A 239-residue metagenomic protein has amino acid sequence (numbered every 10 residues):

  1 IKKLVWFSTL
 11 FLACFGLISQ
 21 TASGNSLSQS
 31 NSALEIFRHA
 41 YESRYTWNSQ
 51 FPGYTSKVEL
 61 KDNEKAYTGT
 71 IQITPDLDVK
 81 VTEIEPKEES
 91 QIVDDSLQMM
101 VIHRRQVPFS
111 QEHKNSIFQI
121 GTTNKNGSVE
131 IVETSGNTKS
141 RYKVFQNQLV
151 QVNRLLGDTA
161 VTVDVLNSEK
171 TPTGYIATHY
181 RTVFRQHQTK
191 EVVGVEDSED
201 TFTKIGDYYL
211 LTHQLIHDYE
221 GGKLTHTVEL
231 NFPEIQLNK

Functional and structural regions predicted by a protein language model:
I1-T9: Bacterial N-terminal signal peptides that target proteins for export
A13-T21: C-terminal segment of classical bacterial N-terminal signal peptides
T21-K61, E85-K87: N-terminal leader/targeting segments and the immediate start of mature chains
Y54-S56, G69, T178, T212: Hydrophobic residues positioned within well-ordered beta-strands of beta-sheet architectures
K57-E59, Q72, R181, L215: Residue-level recognition of well-ordered beta-strand positions that form the cores of beta-sheet-rich folds across
K61-E64, Q119: A cross-family detector of function-defining hotspots
T68-V161: An acidic-aromatic
S128-K239: Gly/Pro-enriched, hydrophobic low-complexity segments that function as extracytoplasmic propeptides/linkers
